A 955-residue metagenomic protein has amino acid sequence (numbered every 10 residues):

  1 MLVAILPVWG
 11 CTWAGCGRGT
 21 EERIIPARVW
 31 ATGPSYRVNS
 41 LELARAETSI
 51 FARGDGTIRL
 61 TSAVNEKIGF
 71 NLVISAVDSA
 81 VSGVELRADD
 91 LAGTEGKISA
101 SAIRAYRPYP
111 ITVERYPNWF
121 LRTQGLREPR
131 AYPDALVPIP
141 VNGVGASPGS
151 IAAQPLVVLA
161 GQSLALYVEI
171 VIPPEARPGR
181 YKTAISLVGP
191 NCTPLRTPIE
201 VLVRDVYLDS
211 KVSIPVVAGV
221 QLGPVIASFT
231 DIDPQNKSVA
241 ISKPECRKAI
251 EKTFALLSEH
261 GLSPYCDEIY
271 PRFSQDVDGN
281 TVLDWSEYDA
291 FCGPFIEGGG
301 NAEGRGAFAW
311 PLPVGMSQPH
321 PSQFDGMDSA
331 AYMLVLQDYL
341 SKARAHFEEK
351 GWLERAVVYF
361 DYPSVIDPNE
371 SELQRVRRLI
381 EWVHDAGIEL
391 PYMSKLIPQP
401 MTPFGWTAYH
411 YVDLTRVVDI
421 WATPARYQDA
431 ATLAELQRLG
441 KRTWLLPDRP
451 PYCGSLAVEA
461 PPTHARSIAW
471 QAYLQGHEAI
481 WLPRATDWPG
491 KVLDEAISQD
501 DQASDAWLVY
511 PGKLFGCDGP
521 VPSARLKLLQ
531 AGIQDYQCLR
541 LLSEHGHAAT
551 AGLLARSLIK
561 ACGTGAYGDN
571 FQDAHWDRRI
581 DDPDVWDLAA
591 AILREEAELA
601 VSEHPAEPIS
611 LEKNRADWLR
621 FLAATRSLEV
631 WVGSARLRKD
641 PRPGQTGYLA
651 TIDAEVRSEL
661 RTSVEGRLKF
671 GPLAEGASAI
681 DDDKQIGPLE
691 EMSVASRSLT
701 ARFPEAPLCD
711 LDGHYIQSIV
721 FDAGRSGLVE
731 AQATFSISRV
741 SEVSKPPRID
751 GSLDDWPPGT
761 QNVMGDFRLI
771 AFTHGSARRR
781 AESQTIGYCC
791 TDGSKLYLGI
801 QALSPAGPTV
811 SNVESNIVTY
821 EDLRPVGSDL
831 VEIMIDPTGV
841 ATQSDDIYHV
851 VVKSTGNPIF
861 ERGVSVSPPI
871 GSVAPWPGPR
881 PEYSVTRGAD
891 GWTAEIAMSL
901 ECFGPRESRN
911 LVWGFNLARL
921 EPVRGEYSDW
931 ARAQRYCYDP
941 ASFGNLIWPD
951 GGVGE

Functional and structural regions predicted by a protein language model:
E21-G54, D78-V168, S663-G687: Surface-exposed binding patches on compact interaction domains or structured appendages
E21-V77, I609-E655, I686: Beta-sheet-dominated interaction scaffolds and their linkers
L72, G179-G189, Y715-F721: A short beta-strand micro-motif common to beta-rich folds, especially ectodomain repeats
V73-I74, L166-P174, R697-C709, M898-C902: Short, hydrophobic beta-strand segments
S75, D90-A92, V137-L156, Q162 (+4 more regions): Aromatic-lined carbohydrate-binding surfaces of glycoside hydrolases
P313-Q399, G405-W406, V492-E659: Catalytic domains of carbohydrate-active enzymes that cleave complex glycans
T415, I420-Q502: Catalytic-core region of carbohydrate-active enzymes that cleave or remodel glycosidic bonds
A706-E955: Structural preference for beta-rich elements and adjacent junctions enriched in aromatics
